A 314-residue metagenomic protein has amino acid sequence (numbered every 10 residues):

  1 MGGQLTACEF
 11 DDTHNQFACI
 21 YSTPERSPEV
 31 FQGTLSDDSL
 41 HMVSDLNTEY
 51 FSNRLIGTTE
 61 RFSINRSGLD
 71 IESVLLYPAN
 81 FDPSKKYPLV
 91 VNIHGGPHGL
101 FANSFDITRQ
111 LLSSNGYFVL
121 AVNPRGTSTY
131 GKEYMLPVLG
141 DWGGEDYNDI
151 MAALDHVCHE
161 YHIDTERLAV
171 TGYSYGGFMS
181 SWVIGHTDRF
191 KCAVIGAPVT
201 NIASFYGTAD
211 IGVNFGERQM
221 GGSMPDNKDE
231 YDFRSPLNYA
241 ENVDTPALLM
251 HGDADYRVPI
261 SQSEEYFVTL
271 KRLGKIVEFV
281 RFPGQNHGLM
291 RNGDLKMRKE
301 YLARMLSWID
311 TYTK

Functional and structural regions predicted by a protein language model:
M1-T6, T34-T58: Multi-bladed beta-propeller domains
Q4, R26, T108: Beta-rich catalytic cores
A18-P24, T34: Beta-strand C-termini and the immediately following turn/loop, strongest in propeller blades
E29-F31: A short loop-to-beta-strand structural motif that recurs across blades of beta-propeller domains
S44-R167, Y173-S174, T200, F205-F215: Cap/lid segment of the alpha/beta-hydrolase catalytic domain
P124-K314: Active-site-proximal cap/loop segments of hydrolase catalytic domains
